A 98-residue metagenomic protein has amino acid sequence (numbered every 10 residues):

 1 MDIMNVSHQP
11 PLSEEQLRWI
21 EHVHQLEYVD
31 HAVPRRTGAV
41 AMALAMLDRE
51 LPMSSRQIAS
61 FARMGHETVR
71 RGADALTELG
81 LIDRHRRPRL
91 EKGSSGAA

Functional and structural regions predicted by a protein language model:
M1-S60, T68: Short recognition helix of helix-turn-helix/winged-helix DNA-binding domains
L44-A98: Winged helix-turn-helix DNA-binding recognition segment
